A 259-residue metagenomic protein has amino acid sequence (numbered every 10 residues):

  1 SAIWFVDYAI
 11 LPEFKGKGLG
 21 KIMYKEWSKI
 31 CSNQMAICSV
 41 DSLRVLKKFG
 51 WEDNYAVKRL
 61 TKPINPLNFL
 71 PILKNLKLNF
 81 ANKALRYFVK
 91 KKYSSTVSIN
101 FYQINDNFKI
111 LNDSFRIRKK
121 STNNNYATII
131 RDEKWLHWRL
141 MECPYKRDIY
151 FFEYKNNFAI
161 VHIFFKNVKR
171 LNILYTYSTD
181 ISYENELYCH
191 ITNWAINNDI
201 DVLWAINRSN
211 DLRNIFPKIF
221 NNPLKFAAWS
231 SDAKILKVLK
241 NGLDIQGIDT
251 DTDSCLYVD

Functional and structural regions predicted by a protein language model:
S1-Y8, P12, Q103-T179: A conserved beta-strand-loop-helix scaffold within acyl/acetyltransferase catalytic domains
I3, G18-I22, I37-D41: Residues forming well-ordered secondary-structure scaffolds
I10-I30, I181-W194: Conserved acetyl-CoA-binding loop-helix of GNAT-fold acetyltransferases
K17, F108, N210-D211: Serine-centered coil/turn micro-motif
S28-N33, K155-N156: Short glycine/proline-enriched coil/turn segments at helix->beta-strand junctions
Q34-K90, E142, D148, I160-D259: Active-site/acyl-donor-binding loops of N-acyltransferases
N79-D106, I130: A conserved mid-domain beta-alpha-beta active-site/ligand-binding segment of alpha/beta enzyme cores
